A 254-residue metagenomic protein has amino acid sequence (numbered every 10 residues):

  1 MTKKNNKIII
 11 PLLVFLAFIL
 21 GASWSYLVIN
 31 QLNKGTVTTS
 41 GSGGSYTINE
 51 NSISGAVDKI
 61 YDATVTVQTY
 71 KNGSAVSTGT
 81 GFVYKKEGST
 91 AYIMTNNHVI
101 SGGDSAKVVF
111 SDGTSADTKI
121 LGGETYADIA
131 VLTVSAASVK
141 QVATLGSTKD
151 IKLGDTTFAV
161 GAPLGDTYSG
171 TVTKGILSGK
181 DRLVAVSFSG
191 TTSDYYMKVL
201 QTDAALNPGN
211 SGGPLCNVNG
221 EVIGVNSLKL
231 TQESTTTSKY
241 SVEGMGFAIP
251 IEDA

Functional and structural regions predicted by a protein language model:
M1-G35, K119-I120, T133, N219: C-terminal recognition in membrane/secretory proteostasis and scaffolding
I10, T47-S54, Q68-Y92, T114-K119 (+5 more regions): A conserved glycine-rich beta-strand in the N-terminal activation segment of trypsin-fold
S23-K86, G103-S105, I129, K152: N-terminal activation segment of mature serine protease catalytic domains
W24, G73-V76, G103-S105, K140 (+3 more regions): Active-site loop architecture of trypsin-fold serine endopeptidases
I29-G44, T156, K239-S241, M245-A254: Interdomain regulatory linker/hinge segments that flank or connect interaction modules in polarity/junction/synaptic
V65-Q68, G81, A91, T95 (+9 more regions): Terminal peptide-recognition signature
N72-V76, K85-T167: Conserved active-site neighborhood of the chymotrypsin/trypsin-like protease fold
K86-G88, G123-A127, G179-V186, S227: Short, conserved beta-turn/loop elements at beta-strand boundaries and strand-helix junctions
